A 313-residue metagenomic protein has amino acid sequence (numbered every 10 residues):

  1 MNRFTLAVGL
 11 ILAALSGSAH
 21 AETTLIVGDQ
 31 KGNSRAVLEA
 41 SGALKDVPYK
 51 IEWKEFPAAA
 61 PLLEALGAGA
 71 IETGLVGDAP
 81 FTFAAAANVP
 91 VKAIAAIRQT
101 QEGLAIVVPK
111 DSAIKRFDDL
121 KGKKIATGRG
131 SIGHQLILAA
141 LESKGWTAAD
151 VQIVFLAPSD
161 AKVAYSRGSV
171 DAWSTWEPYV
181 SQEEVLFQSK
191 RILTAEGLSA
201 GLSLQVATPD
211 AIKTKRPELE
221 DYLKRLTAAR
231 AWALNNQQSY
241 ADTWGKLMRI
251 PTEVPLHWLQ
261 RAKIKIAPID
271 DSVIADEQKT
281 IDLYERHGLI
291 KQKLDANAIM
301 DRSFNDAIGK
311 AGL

Functional and structural regions predicted by a protein language model:
T5-L15: Bacterial N-terminal signal peptides
G17-A21: Sec/Tat signal peptide C-region and signal peptidase I cleavage site
E22-T147, Q152-F155, D171-S174, K190-I192 (+1 more regions): Short, glycine-/small- and polar/acidic-enriched structural segments that line small-molecule recognition paths
R35-S41, L63, G67, D78-F81 (+14 more regions): Extracytoplasmic/secreted envelope proteins and their assembly/folding machinery, especially bacterial periplasmic
A79, I153-V154, S159-L247: Pocket-lining segment of extracytoplasmic ligand-binding domains
K213-K291: Secondary-structure end/capping motifs
D282-L313: Conserved C-terminal helix/tail region of periplasmic/extracytoplasmic solute-binding proteins
